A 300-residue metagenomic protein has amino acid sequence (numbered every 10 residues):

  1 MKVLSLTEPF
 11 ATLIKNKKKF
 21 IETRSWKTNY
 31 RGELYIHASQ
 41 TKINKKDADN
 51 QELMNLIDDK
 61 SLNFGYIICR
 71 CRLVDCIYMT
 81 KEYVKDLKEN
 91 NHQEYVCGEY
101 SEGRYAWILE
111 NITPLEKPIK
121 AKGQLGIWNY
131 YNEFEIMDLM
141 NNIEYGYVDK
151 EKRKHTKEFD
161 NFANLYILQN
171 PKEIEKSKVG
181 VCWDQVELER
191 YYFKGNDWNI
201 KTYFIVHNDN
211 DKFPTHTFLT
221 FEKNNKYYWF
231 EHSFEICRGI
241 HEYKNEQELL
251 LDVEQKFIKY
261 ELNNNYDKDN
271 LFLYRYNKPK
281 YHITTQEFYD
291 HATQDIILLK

Functional and structural regions predicted by a protein language model:
M1-E135: Structured alpha/beta reader/binder surfaces that contact nucleic acids or chromatin modification marks
E135-K300: A structural boundary/capping signal
